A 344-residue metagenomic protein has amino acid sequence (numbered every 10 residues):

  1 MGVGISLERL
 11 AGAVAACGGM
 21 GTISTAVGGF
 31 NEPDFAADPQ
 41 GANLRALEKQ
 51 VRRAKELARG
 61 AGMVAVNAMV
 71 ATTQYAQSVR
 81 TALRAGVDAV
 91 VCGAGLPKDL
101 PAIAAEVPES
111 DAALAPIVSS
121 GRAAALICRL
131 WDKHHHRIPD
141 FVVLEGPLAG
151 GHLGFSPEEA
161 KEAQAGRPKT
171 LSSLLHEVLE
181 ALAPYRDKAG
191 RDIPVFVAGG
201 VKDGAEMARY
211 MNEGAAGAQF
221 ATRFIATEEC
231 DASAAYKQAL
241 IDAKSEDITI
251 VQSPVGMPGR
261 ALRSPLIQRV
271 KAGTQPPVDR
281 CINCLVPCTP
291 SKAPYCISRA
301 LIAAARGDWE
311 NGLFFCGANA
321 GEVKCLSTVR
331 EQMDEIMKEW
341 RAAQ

Functional and structural regions predicted by a protein language model:
M1-K188: Active-site entrance/lid segments in N-terminal catalytic domains of soluble metabolic enzymes
I5, V201-K202: Residue-level detector of alpha-helix initiation sites
A149-F196, K202-Q344: Conserved active-site-proximal phosphate/metal-binding subdomains
